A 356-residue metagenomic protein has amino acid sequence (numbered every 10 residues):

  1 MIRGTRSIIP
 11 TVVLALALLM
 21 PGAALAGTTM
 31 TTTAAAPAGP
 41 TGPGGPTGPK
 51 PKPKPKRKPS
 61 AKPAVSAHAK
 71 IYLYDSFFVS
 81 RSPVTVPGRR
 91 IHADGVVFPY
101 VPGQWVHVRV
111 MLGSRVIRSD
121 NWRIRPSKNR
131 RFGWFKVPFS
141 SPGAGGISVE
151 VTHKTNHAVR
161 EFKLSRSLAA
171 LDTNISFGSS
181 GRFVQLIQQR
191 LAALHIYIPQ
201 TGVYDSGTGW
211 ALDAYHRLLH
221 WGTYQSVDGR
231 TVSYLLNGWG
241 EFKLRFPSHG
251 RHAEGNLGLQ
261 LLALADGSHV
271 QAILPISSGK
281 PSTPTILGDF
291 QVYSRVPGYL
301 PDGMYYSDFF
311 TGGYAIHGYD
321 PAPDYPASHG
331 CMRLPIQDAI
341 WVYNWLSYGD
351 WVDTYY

Functional and structural regions predicted by a protein language model:
M1-T29: Secretory targeting and sorting signals
R57-V86: Short, compositionally biased P/S/T/A/G/V-rich stretches that sit at domain boundaries
I91-P99: Aromatic/hydrophobic beta-strand junction motif of beta-rich domains
W105, P142-S148, K163, L171 (+6 more regions): Exported/periplasmic cell-wall-interacting domains
V116-N129: Solvent-exposed serine/threonine-rich low-complexity stretches and specific carbohydrate-binding patches
D120, N156-L171: Edge beta-strands of extracellular beta-sandwich domains
I175-Q185, Q189-L235: Short acidic, glycine/serine/threonine-rich helix-capping segments at coil-helix boundaries
V203, D213-S282: Cell wall/extracellular polymer interaction/catalysis modules
